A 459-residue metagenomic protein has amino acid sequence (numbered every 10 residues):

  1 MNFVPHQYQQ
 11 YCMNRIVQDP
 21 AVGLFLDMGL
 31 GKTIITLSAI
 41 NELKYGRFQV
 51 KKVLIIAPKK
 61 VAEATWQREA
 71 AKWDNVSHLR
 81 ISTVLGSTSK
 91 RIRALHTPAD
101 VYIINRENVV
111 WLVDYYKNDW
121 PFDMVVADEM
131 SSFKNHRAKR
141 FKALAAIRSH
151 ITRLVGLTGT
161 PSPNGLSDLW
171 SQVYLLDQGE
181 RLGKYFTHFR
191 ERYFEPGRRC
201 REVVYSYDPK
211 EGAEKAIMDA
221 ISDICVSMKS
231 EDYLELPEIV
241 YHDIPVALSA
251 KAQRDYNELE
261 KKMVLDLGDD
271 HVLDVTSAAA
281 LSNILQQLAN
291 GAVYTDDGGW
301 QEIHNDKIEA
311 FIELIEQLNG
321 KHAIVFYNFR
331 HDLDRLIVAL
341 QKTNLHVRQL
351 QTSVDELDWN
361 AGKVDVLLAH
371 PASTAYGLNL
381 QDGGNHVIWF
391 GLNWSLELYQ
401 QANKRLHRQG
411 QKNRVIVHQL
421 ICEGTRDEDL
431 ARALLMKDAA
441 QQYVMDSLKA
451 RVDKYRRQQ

Functional and structural regions predicted by a protein language model:
M1-K142, A146-H150, F186, R190-P209 (+10 more regions): SF2 helicase/translocase NTPase motor core, specifically the RecA-like lobe 1 inter-motif segment between Walker
K52, H78, M124, F141-S230 (+1 more regions): Conserved P-loop NTPase motor "coupling/switch" region that bridges the ATPase
S132-N135, G156, R408: Residues immediately C-terminal
D168-S171, N379-L392, I416-Q419: A short beta-strand element within the Helicase C-terminal
P237-L248: Short amphipathic
L285: Conserved, function-defining core regions and hallmark residues within catalytic/recognition domains
F326: Regulatory input/activation interfaces that engage signals or partners
S395-N413, L434: Conserved SF2 helicase motif VI
